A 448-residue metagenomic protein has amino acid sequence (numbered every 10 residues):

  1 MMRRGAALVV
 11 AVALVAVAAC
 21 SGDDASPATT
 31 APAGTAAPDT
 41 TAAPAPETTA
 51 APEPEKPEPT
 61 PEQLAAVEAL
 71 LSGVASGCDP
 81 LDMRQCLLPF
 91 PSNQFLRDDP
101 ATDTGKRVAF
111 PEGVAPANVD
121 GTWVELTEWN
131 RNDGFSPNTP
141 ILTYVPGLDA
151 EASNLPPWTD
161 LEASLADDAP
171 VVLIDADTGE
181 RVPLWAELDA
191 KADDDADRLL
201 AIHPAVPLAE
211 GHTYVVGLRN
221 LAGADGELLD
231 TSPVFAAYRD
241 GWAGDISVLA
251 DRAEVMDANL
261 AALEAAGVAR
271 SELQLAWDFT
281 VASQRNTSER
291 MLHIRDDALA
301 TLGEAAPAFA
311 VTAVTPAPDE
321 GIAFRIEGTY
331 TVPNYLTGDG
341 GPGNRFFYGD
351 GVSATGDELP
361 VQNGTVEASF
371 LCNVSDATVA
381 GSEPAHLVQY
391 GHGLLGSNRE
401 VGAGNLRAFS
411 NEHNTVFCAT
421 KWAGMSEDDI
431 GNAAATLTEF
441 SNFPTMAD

Functional and structural regions predicted by a protein language model:
M1-V9: Bacterial N-terminal signal peptides that target proteins for export
A16-A19: C-terminal motif of bacterial Sec signal peptides marking the signal peptidase cleavage site
S21-D24: Bacterial signal peptide processing site
P27-P54: Extracellular mucin-like PTS domains
A51-P342: Acidic, low-complexity Ser/Thr/Gly/Pro-rich repeat segments typical of extracellular/periplasmic and surface-exposed
N130-N132, A265, V311-P316, G356-P360 (+2 more regions): Generic recognition of flexible, low-complexity loop/linker segments
A192-R219, G223-A224, N363-L406: A conserved hydrophobic secondary-structure block that centers on an alpha-helix together with its immediately flanking
G340-E367, A380-D448: Cap/lid segment of the alpha/beta-hydrolase catalytic domain
